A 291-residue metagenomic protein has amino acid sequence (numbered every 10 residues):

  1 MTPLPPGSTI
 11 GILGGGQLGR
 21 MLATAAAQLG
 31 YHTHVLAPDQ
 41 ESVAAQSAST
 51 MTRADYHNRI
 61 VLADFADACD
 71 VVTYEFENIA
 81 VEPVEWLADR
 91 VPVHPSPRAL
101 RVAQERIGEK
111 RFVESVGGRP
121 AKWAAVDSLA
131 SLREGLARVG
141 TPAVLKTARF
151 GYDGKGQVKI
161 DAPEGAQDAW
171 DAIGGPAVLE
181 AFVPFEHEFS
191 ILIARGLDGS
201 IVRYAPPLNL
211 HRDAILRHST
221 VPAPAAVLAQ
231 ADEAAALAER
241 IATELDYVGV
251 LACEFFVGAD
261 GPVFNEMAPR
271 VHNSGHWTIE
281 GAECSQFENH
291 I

Functional and structural regions predicted by a protein language model:
M1-R111, S115, A130: ATP-binding N-terminal substructure of ATP-dependent carboxylate-amine bond-forming enzymes
P3, E186, V248-G249: Short solvent-exposed loop/turn micro-motifs enriched in small/polar/acidic residues
G30, A48, R90-V91, G117-P120 (+3 more regions): A generic structural signal for alpha->beta connector loops
D39, E77, A148, F182 (+4 more regions): Anionic group-transfer/hydrolysis microenvironments
V102-S190, A194-I241: Active-site nucleotide/adenylate-binding loops and adjacent lid/helix of ATP-dependent enzymes
D246-H276: Conserved metal-phosphate-binding beta-hairpin within the catalytic cores of diverse ATP-dependent phosphoryl-transfer
H272-I291: Gly/Ser/Thr-rich active-site loops/lids in small-molecule metabolic enzymes that frequently grip phosphoryl groups
